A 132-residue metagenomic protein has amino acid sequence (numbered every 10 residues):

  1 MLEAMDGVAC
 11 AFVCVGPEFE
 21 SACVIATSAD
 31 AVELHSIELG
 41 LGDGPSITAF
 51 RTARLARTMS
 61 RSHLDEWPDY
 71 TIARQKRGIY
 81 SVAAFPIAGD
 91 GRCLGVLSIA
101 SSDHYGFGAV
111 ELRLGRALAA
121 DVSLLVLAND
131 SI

Functional and structural regions predicted by a protein language model:
M1-L2, G7-G16, E20-V24: Short, hydrophobic-rich beta-strand element in sensory/regulatory alpha-beta domains
C14-V15, C23, A31-Y80: Regulatory sensory and allosteric helical modules in signal-transduction proteins and certain transcription factors
I25-A26, G95: A structural microfeature
T71, D90-S101: Sensory beta-strand/linker motifs that couple input domains to effectors
S81-A88: Short hydrophobic beta-strand micro-motif common in sensory/regulatory domains
V96-Y105, V110, V126: Short beta-strand-to-loop transition segments that serve as allosteric relay/switch motifs in sensory/regulatory domains
L112-S123: Allosteric cytosolic regulatory segments
S123-S131: Signal-transducing alpha-helical linker
